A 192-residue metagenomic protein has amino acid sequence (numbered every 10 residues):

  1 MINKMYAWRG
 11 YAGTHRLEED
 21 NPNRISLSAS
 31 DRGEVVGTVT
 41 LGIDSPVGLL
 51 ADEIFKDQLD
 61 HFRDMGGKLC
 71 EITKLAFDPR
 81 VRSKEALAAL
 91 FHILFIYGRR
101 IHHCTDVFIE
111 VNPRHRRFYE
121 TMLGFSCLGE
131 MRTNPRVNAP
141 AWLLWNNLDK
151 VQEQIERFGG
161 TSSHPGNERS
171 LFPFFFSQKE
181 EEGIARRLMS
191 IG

Functional and structural regions predicted by a protein language model:
M1-V36: Short amphipathic alpha-helix that is part of the acyltransferase structural core
R32-F62: Short, His- and charge-rich active-site/binding loops that engage polyanionic ligands
V36, G48-L50, V81, F118 (+1 more regions): Intrinsically disordered, low-complexity acidic/polar segments
I54-K150: Acyl-donor binding region in acyl/amide transferases
A139-G192: Charge-rich, low-complexity intrinsically disordered segments
